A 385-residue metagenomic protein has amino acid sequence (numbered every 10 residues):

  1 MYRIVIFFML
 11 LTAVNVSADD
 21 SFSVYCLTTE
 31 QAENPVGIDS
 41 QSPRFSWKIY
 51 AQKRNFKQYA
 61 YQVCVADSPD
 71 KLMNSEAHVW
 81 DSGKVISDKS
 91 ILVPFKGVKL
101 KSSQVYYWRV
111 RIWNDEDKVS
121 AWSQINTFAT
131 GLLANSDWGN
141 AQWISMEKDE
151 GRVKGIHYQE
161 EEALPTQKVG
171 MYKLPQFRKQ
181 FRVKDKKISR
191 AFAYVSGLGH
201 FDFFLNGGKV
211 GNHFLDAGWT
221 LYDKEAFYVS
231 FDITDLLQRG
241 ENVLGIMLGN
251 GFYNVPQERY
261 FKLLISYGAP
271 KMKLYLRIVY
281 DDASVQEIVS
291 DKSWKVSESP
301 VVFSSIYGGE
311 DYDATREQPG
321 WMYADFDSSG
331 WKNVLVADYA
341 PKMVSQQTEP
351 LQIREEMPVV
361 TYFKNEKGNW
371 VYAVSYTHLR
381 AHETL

Functional and structural regions predicted by a protein language model:
I4-T12: Sec-dependent N-terminal signal peptides
V16-A18: Boundary at the C-terminal end of the N-terminal hydrophobic targeting segment
D20-K48: Pro/Thr/Ser/Gly-rich low-complexity, intrinsically disordered linker/stalk tracts
W47, K84-V93, V105-R109, N114-E116 (+5 more regions): Accessory beta-strand-rich segments of carbohydrate-active enzymes
I49-K53: Short amphipathic, basic-aromatic surface patches that mediate peripheral association with negatively charged
Q58-V105, K118, N140-W143: Recognizes extended acidic, P/S/T-rich segments that occur within or adjacent to Ig-like beta-sandwich modules
I288-A373: Activation corresponds to long, low-complexity, non-globular regions
H378-L385: Single conserved hydrophobic/aromatic residue that forms the stacking wall/gate of nucleotide- or nucleobase-binding
